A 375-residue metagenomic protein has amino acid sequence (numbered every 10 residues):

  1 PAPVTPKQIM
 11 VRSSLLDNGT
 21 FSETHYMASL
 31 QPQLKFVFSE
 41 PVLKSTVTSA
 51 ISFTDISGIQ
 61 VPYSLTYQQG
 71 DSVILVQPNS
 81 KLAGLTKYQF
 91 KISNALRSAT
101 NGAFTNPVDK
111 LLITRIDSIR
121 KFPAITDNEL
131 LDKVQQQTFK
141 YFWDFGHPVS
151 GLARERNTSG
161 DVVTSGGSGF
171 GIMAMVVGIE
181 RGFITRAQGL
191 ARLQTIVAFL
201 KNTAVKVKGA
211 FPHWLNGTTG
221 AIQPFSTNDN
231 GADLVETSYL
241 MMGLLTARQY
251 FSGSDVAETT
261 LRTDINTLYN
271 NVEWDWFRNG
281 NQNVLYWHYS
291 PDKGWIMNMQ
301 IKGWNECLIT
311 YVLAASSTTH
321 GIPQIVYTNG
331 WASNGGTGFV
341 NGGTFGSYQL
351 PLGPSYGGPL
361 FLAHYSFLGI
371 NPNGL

Functional and structural regions predicted by a protein language model:
P1-D55, N106-A124: N-terminal non-catalytic regions of secreted/periplasmic and cell-surface proteins
N79-Q89: Surface-exposed, short loops/turns at beta-strand junctions within beta-sandwich domains
R97-V108: Beta-sandwich strand segments
S118-D127, F170-I184, F199, Y239-S254 (+2 more regions): Well-ordered alpha-helical scaffold segments within catalytic/enzyme domains
S118-V163, V207-L215, A315: Low-complexity, Ser/Thr/Pro/Gly-enriched N-terminal "stalk/linker" regions
L131-W143, I172, L190-K201, M241 (+2 more regions): Hydrophobic core segments within long, regular secondary-structure runs in both alpha- and beta-rich folds
D161-G169, M173-N230: Membrane helical hairpin/interfacial module
G209-T237, V256-L375: Extended ligand-binding clefts on enzyme/binding-domain cores
